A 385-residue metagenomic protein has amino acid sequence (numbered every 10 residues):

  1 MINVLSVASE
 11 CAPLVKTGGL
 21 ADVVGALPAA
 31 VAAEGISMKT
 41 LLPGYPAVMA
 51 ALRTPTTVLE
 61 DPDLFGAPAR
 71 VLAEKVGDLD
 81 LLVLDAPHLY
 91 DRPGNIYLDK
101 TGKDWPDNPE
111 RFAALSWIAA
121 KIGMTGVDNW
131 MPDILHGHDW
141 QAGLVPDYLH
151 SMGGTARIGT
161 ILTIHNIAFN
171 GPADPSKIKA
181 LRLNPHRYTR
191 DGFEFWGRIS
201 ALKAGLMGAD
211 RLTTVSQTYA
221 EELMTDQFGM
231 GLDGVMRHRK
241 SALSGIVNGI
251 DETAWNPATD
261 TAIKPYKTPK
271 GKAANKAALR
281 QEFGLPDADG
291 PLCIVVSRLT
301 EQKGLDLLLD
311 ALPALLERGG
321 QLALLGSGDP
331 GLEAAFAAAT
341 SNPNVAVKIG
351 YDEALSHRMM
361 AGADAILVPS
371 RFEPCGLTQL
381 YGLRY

Functional and structural regions predicted by a protein language model:
M1-Y385: Catalytic cores of nucleotide-sugar-dependent glycosyltransferases that transfer UDP/GDP/TDP-activated
